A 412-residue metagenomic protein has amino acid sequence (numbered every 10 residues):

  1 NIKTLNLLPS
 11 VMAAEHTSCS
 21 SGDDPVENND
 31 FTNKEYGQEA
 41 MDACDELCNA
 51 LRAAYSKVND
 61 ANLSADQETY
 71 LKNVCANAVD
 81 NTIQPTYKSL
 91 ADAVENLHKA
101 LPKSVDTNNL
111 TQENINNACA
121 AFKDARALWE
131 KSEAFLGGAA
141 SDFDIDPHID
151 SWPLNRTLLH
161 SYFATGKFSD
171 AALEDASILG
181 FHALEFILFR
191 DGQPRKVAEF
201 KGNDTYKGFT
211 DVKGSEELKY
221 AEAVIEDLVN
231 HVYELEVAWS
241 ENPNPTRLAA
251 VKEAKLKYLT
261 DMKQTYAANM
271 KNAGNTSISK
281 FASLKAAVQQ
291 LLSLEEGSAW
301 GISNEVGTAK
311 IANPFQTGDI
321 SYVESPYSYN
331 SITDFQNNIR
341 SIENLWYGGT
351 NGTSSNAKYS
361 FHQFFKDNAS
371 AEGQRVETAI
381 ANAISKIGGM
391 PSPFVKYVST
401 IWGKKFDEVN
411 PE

Functional and structural regions predicted by a protein language model:
N1-N6: Bacterial N-terminal signal peptides that target proteins for export
L8-S10: Sec-dependent N-terminal signal peptides
E15-S18: C-terminal motif of bacterial Sec signal peptides marking the signal peptidase cleavage site
S20-E27: Bacterial lipoprotein signal-peptidase II cleavage site
E27-N29, N33: A short, exposed helix-loop element centered on a Lys and neighboring polar residues
N33-E412: Mature extracytoplasmic or organellar-lumen-exposed domains after removal of signal/transit peptides
